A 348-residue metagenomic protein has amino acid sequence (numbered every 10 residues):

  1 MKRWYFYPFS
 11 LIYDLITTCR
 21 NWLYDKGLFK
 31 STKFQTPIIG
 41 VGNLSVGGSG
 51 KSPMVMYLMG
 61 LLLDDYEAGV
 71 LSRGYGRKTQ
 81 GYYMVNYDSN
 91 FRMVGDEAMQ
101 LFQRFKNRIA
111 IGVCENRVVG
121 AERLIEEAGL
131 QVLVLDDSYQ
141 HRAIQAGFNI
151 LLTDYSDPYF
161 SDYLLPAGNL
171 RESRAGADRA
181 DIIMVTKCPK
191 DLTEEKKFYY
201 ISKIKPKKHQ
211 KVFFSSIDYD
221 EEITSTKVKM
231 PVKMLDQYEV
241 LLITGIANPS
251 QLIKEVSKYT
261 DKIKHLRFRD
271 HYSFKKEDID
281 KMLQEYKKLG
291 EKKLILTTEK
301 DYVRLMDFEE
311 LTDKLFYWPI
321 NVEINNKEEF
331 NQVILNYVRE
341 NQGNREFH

Functional and structural regions predicted by a protein language model:
M1-T36, N341, R345: A transmembrane-helix-recognition feature enriched in membrane-embedded lipid enzymes and envelope glyco-/phospholipid
I12, S52, L101, D136 (+3 more regions): Residue-level signal for inorganic ion chemistry
N21-Y87, P189-D191: Walker A (P-loop) phosphate-binding motif
P37-I39, A68, A128-L133, N149 (+2 more regions): Generic beta-sheet signal
M56, G60, D64, Q103 (+4 more regions): Short, well-ordered alpha-helices that flank and scaffold nucleotide-derived cofactor binding pockets
D64, I144-L151, Y155-H348: ATP-dependent carboxylate-amine ligase
Y75-K207: Phosphate/Mg2+-binding loops and adjacent switch elements in nucleotide/diphosphate-handling enzyme cores
